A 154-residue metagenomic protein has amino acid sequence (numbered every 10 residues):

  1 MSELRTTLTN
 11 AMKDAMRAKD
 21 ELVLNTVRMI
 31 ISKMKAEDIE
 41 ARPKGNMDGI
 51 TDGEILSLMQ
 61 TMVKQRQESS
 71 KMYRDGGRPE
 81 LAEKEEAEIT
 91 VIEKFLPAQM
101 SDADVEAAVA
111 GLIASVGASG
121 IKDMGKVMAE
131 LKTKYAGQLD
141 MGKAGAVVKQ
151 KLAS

Functional and structural regions predicted by a protein language model:
S2-S154: Charged, compositionally biased, marginally structured helical/coil segments
